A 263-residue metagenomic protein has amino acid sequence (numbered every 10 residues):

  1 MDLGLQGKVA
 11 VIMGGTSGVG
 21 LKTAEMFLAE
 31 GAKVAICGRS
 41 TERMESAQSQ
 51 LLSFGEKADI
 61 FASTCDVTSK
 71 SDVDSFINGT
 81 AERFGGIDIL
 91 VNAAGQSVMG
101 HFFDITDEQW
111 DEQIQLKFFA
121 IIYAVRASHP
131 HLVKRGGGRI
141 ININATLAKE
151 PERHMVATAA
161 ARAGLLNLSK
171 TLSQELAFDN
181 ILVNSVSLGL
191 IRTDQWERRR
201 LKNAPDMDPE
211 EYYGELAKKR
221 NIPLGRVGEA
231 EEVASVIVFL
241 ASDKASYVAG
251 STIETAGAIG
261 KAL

Functional and structural regions predicted by a protein language model:
V9, T16-G18: Conserved glycine-rich cofactor-binding loop
H101-F102, T106-I114, K218: Substrate-binding pocket helix/loop in short-chain dehydrogenase/reductase
I105, P151-A159, T171, R199: Active-site loop-to-helix junction immediately N-terminal to the catalytic Tyr of the SDR YXXXK motif in Rossmann-fold
V125, A161, S169: Active-site helix of classical SDR
P130, Q174-E175, S246: Alpha-helical segment proximal to the catalytic Tyr-Lys
E150, I237-V238, A249-L263: Short C-terminal tail/terminal secondary-structure segment of NAD(P)H-dependent dehydrogenase/reductase domains
A177, L182, V248-G250: Short, small/polar-rich loop/turn modules that mediate ligand/substrate recognition or access, typified
